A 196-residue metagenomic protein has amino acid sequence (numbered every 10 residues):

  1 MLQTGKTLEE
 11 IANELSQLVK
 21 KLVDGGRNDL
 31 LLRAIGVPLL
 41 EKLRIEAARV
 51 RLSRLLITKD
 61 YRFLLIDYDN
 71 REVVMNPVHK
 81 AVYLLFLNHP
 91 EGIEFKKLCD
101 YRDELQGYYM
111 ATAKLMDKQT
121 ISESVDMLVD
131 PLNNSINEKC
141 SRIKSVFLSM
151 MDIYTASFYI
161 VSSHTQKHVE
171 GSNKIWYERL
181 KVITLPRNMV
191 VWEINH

Functional and structural regions predicted by a protein language model:
M1-L40: Long, compositionally biased intrinsically disordered regions
L15, V19-L22, G26, K42 (+4 more regions): Short, flexible helical or helix-coil boundary motifs
G25, L31-L84, N195: Short boundary/linker motifs that mark transitions into or out of structured domains
E41-L52, L56, S135-H196: DNA-binding patch around the recognition helix
R71-S122, I143: Short amphipathic alpha-helical recognition elements used for nucleic-acid or partner binding across transcription
E72, N76, D130-N137: Short, solvent-exposed loop/helix junctions and linker helices that flank or host conserved functional motifs
M116-N134: Intrinsically disordered, low-complexity acidic Ser/Thr-rich regulatory segments
